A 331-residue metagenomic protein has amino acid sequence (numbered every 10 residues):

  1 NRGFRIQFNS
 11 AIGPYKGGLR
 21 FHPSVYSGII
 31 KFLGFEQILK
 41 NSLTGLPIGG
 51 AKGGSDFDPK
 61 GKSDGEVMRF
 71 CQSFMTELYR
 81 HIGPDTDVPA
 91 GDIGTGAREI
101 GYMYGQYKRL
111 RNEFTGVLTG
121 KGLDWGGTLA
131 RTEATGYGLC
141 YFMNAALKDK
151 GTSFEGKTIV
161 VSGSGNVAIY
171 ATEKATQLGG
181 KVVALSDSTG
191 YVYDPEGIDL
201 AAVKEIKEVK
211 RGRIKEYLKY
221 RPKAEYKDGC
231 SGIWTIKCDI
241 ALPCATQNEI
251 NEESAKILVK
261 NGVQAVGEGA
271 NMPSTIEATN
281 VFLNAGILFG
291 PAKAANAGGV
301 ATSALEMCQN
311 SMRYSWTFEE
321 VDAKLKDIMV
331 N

Functional and structural regions predicted by a protein language model:
N1-L39, P47, D56-F57, G61: Generic N-terminal targeting/processing segments that precede catalytic cores or assembly contacts
S27, K31-F35, M68-Y79, I100-G105 (+9 more regions): Predominant activation on well-ordered alpha-helical scaffold segments within soluble catalytic domains
N41-E155: Glycine/serine-rich phosphate-binding loop and adjoining beta1-alpha1 elements at the start of nucleotide-handling
G45-G54, A171, Q177-L178, Y314-N331: A structural-propensity feature for long, helix-poor, extended segments
T119-G122, G127-K237: Glycine-rich phosphate/diphosphate-binding loop of Rossmann-like nucleotide-binding domains
A146, V259-N331: Adenosine-phosphate binding glycine-rich loop
G190-F289, A294: Rossmann-like adenosine-cofactor binding region
